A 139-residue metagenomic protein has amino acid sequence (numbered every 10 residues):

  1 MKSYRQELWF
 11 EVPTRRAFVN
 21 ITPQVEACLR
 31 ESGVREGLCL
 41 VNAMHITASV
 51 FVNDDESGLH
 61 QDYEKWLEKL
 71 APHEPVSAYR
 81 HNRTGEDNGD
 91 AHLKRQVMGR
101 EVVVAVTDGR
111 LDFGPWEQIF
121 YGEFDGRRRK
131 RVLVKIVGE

Functional and structural regions predicted by a protein language model:
M1-E139: Active-site histidine-anchored catalytic micro-motif
